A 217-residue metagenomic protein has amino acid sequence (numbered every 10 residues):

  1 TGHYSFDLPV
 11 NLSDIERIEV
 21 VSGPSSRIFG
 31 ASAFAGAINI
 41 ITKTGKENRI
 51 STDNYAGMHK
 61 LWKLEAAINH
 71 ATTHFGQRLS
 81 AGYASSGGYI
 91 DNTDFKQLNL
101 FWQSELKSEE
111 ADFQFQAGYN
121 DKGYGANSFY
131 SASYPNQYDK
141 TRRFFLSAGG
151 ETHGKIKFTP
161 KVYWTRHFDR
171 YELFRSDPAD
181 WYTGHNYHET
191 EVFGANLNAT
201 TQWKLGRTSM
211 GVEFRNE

Functional and structural regions predicted by a protein language model:
T1-S13, S22-A37, K43-E47, L64: Flexible, glycine/serine/threonine-rich loop segments and coil->beta-strand junctions that form periplasmic-facing
S5, A33-A35, L61-K63, Q97-N99 (+4 more regions): Transmembrane beta-barrel architecture of outer-membrane proteins
S25-S26, A37, T42-H70, S80-T93: Short strand-turn segments of transmembrane beta-barrel domains in outer membranes, especially the first one or two
K46-I50, W62-L64, T73-Q77, L98 (+4 more regions): Outer-envelope beta-barrel architecture signal
I50-N54, L79-A81, S104, F115-A117 (+3 more regions): Membrane-embedded beta-strand positions of outer-membrane beta-barrel proteins
N54-K60, T72-H74, Y83-G87, S108-E110 (+4 more regions): Transmembrane beta-strands of outer-membrane beta-barrel pores
A66-H70, W102-L106, L146-T152, A195-T201: Residues on the lipid-exposed face of transmembrane beta-strands in outer-membrane beta-barrel proteins
S86-Q97, A111-F158, V162-E191: Flexible loop and strand-edge segments within Gram-negative outer membrane beta-barrel domains
